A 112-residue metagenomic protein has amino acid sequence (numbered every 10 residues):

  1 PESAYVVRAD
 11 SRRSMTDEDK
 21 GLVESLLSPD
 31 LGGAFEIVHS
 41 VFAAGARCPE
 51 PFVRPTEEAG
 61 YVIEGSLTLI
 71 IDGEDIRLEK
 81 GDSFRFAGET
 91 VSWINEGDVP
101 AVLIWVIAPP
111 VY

Functional and structural regions predicted by a protein language model:
P1-V6: Short C-terminal boundary/hinge segments that cap the last helix of small helical domains
A9, R13-E50, V106-I107, V111: A short glycine-rich, His/Asp/Glu-containing loop-to-beta-strand
L22, L31-G33, E79, G88-Y112: Ligand-binding loop in jelly-roll beta-barrel domains
L27, D72-E89: Short acidic-glycine-tyrosine-enriched beta hairpin
F35-H39, E57, P100-A101: Structural motif
V41, V53-L69: Short, conserved beta-strand element in jelly-roll/cupin
A59, S66-T68, D75, T90 (+1 more regions): Structural motif
